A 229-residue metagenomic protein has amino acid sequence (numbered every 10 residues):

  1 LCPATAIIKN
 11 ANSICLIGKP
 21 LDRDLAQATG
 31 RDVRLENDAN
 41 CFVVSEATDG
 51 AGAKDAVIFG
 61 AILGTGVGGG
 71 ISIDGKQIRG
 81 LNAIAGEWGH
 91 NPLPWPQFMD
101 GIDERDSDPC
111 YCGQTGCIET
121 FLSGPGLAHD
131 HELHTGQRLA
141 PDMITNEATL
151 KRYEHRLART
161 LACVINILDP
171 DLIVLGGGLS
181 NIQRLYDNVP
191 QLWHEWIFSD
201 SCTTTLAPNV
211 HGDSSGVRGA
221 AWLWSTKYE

Functional and structural regions predicted by a protein language model:
L1, V67-S72, N91: Short beta-strand scaffold segments in enzyme catalytic cores
L1-C41: N-terminal glycine/serine-rich phosphate-binding loop of ATP-dependent small-molecule kinases, especially carbohydrate
C2-T5, R23-R31, E46-D55, W95-E229: ATP-binding/phosphotransfer module of carbohydrate and carboxylate kinases, centering on a glycine-rich
R34, I58-I62, G68-G70, P109-Y111: Short glycine-aspartate micro-motif
D38, G64, A220: Active-site glycine-centered loops adjacent to acidic/histidine catalytic or metal-binding residues that shape
I84-F98: A short, polar/charged loop-to-alpha-helix boundary motif
